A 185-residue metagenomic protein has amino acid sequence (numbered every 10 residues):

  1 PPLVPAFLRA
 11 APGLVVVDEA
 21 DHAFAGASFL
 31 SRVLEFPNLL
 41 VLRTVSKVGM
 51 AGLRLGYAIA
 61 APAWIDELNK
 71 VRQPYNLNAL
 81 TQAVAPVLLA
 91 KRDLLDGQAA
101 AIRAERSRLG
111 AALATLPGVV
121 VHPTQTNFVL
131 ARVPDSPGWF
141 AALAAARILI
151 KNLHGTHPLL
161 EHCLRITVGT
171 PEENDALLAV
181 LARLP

Functional and structural regions predicted by a protein language model:
P1-V15, E19-V48: Active-site pre-lysine segment of PLP-dependent enzymes
N38-T115, V120-V121: PLP-dependent aminotransferase class I/II
M50-G52, Q125, P158-L160: Short acidic/glycine-enriched loop/turn segments that link adjacent beta-strands
A60, A131-P134, V168-T170: Short beta-strand-to-loop capping motifs
I102-R103, L113-R147, L164: Conserved PLP-binding catalytic core of the aspartate aminotransferase-like
H122, N152-L153: Beta-hairpin "wing" of winged helix-turn-helix
A145-A146, G155-P185: PLP-dependent enzyme catalytic core of the Aspartate aminotransferase-like
